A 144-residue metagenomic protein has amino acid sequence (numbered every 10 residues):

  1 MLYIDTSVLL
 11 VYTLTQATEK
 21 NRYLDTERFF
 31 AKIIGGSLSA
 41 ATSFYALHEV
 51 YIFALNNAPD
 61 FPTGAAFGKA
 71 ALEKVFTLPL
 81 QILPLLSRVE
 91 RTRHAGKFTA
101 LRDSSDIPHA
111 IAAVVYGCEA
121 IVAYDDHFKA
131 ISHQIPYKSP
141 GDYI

Functional and structural regions predicted by a protein language model:
M1, K32, A110-I144: Acidic, PIN/NYN-like endoribonuclease modules and their adjacent C-terminal/linker elements
M1-T42, D60-A65, D126, I144: Short, well-structured N-terminal submotif of metal-dependent ribonuclease cores
I4, L78, Y116: Structured loop/turn residues at beta-strand edges in well-structured enzyme cores
V11-T13, F53, I131: Residues that scaffold the ATP/ADP-binding catalytic core of kinase and kinase-like folds
Q16-A17, A58, G117-V122: Short helix-capping/linker segments at secondary-structure and domain boundaries
A17-E19, L55-N57, I135-K138: Short, glycine/charged-enriched secondary-structure capping and boundary segments
E27-R102, I107-I111, H133: PIN-domain endoribonuclease scaffold, especially VapC-family toxins
